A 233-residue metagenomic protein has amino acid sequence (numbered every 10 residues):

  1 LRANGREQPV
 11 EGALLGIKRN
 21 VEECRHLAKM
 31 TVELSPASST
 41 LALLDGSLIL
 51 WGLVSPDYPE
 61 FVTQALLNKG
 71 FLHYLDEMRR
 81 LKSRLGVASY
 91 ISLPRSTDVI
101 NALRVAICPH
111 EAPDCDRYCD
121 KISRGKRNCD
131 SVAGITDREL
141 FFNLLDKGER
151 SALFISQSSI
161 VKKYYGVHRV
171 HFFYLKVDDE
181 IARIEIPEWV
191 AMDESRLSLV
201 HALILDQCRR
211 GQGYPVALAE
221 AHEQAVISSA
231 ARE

Functional and structural regions predicted by a protein language model:
L1-A3: Acidic, metal-ligating active-site segments
R6-L41, G46-E233: Long, contiguous domain-sized segments
